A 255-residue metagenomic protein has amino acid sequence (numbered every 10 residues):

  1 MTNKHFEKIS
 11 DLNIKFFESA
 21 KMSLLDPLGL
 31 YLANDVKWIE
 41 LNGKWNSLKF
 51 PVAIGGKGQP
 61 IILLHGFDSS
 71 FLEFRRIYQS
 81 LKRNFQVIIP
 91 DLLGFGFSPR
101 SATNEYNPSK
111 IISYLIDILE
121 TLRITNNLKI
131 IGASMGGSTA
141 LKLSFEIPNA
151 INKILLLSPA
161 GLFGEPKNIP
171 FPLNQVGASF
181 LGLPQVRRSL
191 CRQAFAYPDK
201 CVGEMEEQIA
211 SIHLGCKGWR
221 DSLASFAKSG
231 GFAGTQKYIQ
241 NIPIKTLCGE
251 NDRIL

Functional and structural regions predicted by a protein language model:
M1-L41: An N-terminal hydrophobic leader/cap segment in hydrolases
D35-N46, F50-A53, I88-I131: Active-site loop/oxyanion-hole signature of alpha/beta-hydrolase fold enzymes
L48-F97: Conserved HGGG/HGGXW glycine-rich cap/lid loop of the alpha/beta-hydrolase fold
E73-R75, S98-N104, E165-N168: Conserved catalytic-core motifs of eukaryotic protein kinase domains, centered on the activation segment
G132, G136, A140: Gly/Ala-rich beta-loop-alpha elbow adjacent to hydrolase catalytic centers
L141-E146, I151-L181: Flexible "cap/lid" loop of the alpha/beta hydrolase fold
E165-K167, L183-I242: Conserved alpha/beta-hydrolase catalytic His-Asp/Glu region
Q240, T246-D252: Short beta-strand/loop motif that positions the catalytic acidic residue of the alpha/beta-hydrolase fold
